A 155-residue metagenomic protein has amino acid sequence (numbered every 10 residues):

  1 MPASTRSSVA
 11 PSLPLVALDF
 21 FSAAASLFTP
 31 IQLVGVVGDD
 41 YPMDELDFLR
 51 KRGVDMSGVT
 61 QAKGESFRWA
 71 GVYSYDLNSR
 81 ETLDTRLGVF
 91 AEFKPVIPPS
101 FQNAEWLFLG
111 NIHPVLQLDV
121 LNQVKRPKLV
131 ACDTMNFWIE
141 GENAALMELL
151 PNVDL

Functional and structural regions predicted by a protein language model:
P2-S4, A10-P11, L27-F108, N122-R126: Conserved N-terminal subdomain of the carbohydrate kinase-like
V9-A17: A short, glycine/small-residue-rich beta-strand->loop->alpha-helix junction that serves as a flexible
P14-L15, F90, G110, I139: A conditional alpha-helix N-cap/helix-loop micro-motif detector
V16-L27, L121: Histidine-anchored nucleotide/phosphate-binding helix
A17-D19, Q61, T134-W138: Short, acidic/turn-prone active-site loops that include or flank metal/cofactor- and phosphate-binding residues
S22-Q32, N152-D154: Long, low-complexity, intrinsically disordered polar/charged segments
A23, D47, M147-E148: Alpha-helical segments flanking ligand/cofactor-binding loops in enzyme cores
E105-L155: Conserved beta-alpha-beta core of the PfkB/ribokinase-like small-molecule kinase fold
